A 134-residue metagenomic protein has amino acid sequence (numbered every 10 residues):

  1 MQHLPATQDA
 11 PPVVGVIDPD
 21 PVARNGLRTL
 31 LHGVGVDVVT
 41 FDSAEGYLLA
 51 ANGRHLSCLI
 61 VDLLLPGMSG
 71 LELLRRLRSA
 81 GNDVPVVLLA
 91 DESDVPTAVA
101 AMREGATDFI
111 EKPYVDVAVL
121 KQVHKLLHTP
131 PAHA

Functional and structural regions predicted by a protein language model:
M1-R28, S43, L127-A134: Non-catalytic signal-transmission and effector/linker regions of two-component phosphorelay proteins
P11, H55-S57, S79-P85: His-Asp phosphorelay/catalytic-motif detector in bacterial-type signaling
T40-C58: Acidic, metal-coordinating helix/loop segments flanking the phosphotransfer/catalytic sites of two-component signaling
S43, S69-E72: Acidic catalytic/metal-coordinating carboxylates
D62-L63, A90: Active-site residues of response regulator receiver
L71-N82, A100: Short amphipathic alpha-helix used as the core "switch/output" element in two-component signaling
D94-P96, I110, Y114-H124: C-terminal output helix
